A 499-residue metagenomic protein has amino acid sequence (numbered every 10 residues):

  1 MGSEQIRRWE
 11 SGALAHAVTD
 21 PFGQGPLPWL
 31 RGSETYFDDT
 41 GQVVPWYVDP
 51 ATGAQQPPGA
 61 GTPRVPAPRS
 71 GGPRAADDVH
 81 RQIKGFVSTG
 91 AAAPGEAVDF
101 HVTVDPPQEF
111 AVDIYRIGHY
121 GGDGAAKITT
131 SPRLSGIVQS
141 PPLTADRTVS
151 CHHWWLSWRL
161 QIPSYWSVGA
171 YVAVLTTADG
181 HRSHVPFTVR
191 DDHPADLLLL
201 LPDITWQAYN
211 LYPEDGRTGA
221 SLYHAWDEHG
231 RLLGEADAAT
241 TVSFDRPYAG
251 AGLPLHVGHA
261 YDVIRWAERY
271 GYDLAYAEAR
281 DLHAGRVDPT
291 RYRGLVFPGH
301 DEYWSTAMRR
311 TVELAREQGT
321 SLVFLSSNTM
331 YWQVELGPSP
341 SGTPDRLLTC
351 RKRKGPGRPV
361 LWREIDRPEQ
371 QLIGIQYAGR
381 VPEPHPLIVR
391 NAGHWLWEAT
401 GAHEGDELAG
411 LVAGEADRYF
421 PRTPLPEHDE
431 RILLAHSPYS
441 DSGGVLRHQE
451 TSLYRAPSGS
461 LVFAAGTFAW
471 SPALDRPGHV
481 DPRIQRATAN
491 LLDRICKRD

Functional and structural regions predicted by a protein language model:
A17-Q82: Proline/serine/threonine-rich low-complexity linkers at boundaries of modular beta-sandwich domains
D38-T40, P45, T52, I83-E109 (+2 more regions): Ligand-binding face of N-terminal immunoglobulin V-set domains in extracellular IgSF glycoproteins
P107-G121, A125-P132, D179-P289: Aromatic-Pro/Gly-enriched surface loop or interdomain linker that acts as a lid/target-recognition segment
I137-H152, S157-Q161, S167, G252-P338: Helical hinge/lid and interdomain linker segments adjacent to catalytic or ligand-binding clefts that mediate domain
L198, R293-P298, V462-A464: Structural motif
A251-P254, R358-W362, P368, S471-D481: Active-site rim elements
R269, P426-D499: Extracellular low-complexity, Gly/Ser/Thr-rich intrinsically disordered linkers and protease-sensitive activation/hinge
W332-G444: An acidic, glycine-rich "communication" segment
